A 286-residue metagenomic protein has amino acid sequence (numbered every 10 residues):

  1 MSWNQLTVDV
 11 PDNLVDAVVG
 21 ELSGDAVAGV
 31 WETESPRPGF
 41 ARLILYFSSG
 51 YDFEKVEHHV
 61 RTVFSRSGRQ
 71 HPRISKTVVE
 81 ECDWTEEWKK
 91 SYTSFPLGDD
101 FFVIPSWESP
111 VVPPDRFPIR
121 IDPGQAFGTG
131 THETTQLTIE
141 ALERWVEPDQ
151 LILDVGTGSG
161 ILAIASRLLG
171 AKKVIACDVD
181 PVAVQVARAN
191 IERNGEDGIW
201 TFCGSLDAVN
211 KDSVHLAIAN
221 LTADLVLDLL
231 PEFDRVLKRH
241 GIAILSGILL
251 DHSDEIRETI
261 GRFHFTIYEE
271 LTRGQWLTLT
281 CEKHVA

Functional and structural regions predicted by a protein language model:
S2-P113: N-terminal auxiliary segments of SAM/dcSAM-dependent transferases
I119-R120, L153: Conserved beta-strand elements of the Class I
Q125-N210: Conserved SAM/SAH cofactor-binding pocket of Class I
V182-V186, L225, H252: Conserved short alpha-helix immediately C-terminal to the canonical SAM/SAH-binding motif I of Rossmann-like
A217-I218: Hydrophobic beta-strand segment of the Class I
L227-I242: A short glycine-rich, Lys/Arg-flanked "PGG" loop and its adjoining helix->strand segment in the class I
S246-L250: Short strand-turn motif at the edge of the Rossmann-like AdoMet-binding core
T266-A286: Core SAM-dependent methyltransferase catalytic element
